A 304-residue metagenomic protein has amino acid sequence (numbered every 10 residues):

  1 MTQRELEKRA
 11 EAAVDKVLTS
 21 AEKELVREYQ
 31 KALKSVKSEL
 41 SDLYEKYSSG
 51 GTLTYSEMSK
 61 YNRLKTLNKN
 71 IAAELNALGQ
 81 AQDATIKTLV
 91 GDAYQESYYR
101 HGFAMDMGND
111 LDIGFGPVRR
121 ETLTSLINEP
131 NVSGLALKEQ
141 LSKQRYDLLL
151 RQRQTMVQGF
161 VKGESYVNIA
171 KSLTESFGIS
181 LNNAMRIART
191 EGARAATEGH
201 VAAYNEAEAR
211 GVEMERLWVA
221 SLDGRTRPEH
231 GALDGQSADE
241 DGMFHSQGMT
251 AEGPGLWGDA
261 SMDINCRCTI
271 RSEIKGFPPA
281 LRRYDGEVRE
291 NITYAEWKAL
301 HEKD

Functional and structural regions predicted by a protein language model:
M1-G178, I274-D304: N-terminal leader/targeting and assembly helices and adjacent pre-domain segments
I179, N183-G286: Acidic, glycine-rich two-metal-ion catalytic cores of nucleic acid-processing enzymes
